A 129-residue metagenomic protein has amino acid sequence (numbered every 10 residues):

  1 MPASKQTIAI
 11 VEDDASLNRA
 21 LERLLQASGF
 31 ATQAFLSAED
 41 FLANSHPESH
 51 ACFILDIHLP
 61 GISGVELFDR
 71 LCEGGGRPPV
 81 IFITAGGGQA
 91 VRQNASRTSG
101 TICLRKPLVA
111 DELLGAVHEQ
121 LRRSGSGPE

Functional and structural regions predicted by a protein language model:
D14-Q33, T98, Q120: Two-component/phosphorelay signaling modules centered on CheY-like receiver
A34-C52: Acidic, metal-coordinating helix/loop segments flanking the phosphotransfer/catalytic sites of two-component signaling
S37, S63-E66: Acidic catalytic/metal-coordinating carboxylates
P60: The feature encodes the CheY-like receiver
V65-R77: Short amphipathic alpha-helix used as the core "switch/output" element in two-component signaling
E66, G87-C103: Alpha4 helix (beta4-alpha4-beta5 surface) of REC/receiver domains from two-component response regulators
A90, L108-H118, G125: C-terminal output helix
